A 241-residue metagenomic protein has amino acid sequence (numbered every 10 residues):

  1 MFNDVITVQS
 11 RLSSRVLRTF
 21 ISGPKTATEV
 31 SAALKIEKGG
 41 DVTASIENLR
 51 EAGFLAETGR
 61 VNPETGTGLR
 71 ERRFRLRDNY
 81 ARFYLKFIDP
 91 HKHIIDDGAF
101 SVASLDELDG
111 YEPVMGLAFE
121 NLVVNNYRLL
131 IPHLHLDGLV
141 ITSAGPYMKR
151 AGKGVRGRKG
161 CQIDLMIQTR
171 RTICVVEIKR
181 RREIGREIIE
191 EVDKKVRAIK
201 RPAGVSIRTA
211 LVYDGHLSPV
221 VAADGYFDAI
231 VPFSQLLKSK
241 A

Functional and structural regions predicted by a protein language model:
M1-A32: Winged-helix-like regulatory helical subdomains adjacent to P-loop NTPase cores
M1-V8, A33, E37, R60-R75: C-terminal helical "lid" subdomain and adjoining coupling/linker elements of P-loop NTPases
S10, G39-G40, R182-R186: Loop/helix-junction capping segments adjacent to catalytic residues or to phosphate/diphosphate-binding pockets
I36-G53: Short amphipathic alpha-helical interaction segments
R50-P63: A short, conserved structural fragment
G68, R72-A241: A cross-kingdom feature that marks ATP-driven nucleic-acid transaction machinery
